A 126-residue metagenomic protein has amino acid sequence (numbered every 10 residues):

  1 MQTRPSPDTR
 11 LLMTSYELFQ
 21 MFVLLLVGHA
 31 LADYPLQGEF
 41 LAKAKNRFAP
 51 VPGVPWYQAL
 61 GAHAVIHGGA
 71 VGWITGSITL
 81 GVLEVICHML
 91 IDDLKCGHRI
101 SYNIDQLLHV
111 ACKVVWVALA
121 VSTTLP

Functional and structural regions predicted by a protein language model:
Q2-V23, G68-L80, V117-P126: Helix-coil boundary and interhelical linker segments in multi-pass alpha-helical membrane proteins
L25-H67, V85, M89-L125: Interhelical loop and helix-boundary elements at the membrane-water interface of polytopic inner-membrane proteins
